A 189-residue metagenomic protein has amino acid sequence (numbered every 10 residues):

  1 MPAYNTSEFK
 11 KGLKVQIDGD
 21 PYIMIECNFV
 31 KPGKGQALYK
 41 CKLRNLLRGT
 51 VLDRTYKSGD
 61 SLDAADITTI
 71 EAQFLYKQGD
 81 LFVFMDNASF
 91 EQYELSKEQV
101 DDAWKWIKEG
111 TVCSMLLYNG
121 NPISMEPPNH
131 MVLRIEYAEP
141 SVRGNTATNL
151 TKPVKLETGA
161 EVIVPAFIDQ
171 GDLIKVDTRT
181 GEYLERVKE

Functional and structural regions predicted by a protein language model:
P2-E157, E161-E189: Acidic-enriched and Gly/Ser
